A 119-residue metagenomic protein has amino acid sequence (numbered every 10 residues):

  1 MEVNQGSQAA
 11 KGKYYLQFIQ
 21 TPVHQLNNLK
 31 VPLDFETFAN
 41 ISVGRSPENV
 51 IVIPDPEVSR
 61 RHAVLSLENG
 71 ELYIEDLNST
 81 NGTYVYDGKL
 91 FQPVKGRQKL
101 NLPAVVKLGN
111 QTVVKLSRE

Functional and structural regions predicted by a protein language model:
M1-P56, V105, T112-E119: Intrinsically disordered, low-complexity acidic Ser/Thr-rich regulatory segments
F18-Q20, L67, D76, N110: Flexible glycine-/small-residue-rich
L33-D34, L65, Q98: Short, exposed beta-strand/loop patches in secreted or surface proteins that constitute
T37, P47, E68, V94 (+1 more regions): Exposed loop/turn and edge beta-strand positions of beta-sandwich/beta-sheet ligand-binding modules
V43, R61-L65, G70-I74, N81-Y84 (+1 more regions): Short hydrophobic/aromatic patches on the structural cores and recognition surfaces of FHA
P47, E57, N69, N78-T80 (+2 more regions): A short beta-strand motif that forms part of the nucleic acid-binding face of small beta-barrel RNA-binding folds
D55-E57, R97-Q98: A generic structural micro-feature
N78, V85-E119: C-terminal boundary/linker segments immediately following FHA domains
